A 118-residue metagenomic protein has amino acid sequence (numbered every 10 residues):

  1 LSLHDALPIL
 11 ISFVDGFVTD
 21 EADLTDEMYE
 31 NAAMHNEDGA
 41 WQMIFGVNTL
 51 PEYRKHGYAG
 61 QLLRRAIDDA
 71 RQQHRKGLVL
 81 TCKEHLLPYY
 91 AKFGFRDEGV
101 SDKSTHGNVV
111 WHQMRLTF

Functional and structural regions predicted by a protein language model:
S2-L7: Short, small-residue-biased leader/transition segments that mark boundaries at the very start of proteins
I11-V47, R54, S104-W111: Conserved acyl-donor/pantetheine-binding loop and adjacent beta-alpha core of acyl/acetyltransferases and related
Y53-R65: Conserved acetyl-CoA pyrophosphate-binding loop and the N-cap/start of the following alpha-helix in GNAT-like
L62, L86-Y89: Conserved short alpha-helix immediately C-terminal to the canonical SAM/SAH-binding motif I of Rossmann-like
L63, D68-K83: Conserved GNAT acetyl-CoA-binding A-motif
K83-E84, F93, K103-F118: C-terminal "cap" of GNAT-fold acetyltransferases
